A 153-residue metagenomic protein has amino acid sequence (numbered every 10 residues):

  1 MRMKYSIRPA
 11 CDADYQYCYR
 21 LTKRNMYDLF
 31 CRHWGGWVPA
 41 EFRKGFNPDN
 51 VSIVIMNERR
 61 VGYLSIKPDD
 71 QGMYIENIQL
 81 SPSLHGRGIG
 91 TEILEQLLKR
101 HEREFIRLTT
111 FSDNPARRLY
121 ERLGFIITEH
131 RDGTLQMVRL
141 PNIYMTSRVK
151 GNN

Functional and structural regions predicted by a protein language model:
Y5-R20: A short beta-loop-alpha structural element at the N-terminal edge of CoA-dependent acyl/N-acetyltransferase catalytic
D14, I55-R59, G72: A glycine-centered beta-loop-beta connector
Y19-G45, D49: Conserved GNAT-fold acetyl-CoA-binding loop/helix
N50-I53, Y63, N77, R107 (+1 more regions): Short hydrophobic/aromatic beta-strand element in the GNAT-like acyltransferase core that lines or flanks the acyl-donor
R59-K67, Y74-Q79: Conserved beta-strand in the GNAT
D69, E104-R117, E121-N153: C-terminal "cap" of GNAT-fold acetyltransferases
I78-H85, T110: A short, internal acetyl-CoA/4′-phosphopantetheine-binding micro-motif in the GNAT/acyltransferase core
G86-K99, R118, R122: Conserved acetyl-CoA-binding loop-helix of GNAT-fold acetyltransferases
